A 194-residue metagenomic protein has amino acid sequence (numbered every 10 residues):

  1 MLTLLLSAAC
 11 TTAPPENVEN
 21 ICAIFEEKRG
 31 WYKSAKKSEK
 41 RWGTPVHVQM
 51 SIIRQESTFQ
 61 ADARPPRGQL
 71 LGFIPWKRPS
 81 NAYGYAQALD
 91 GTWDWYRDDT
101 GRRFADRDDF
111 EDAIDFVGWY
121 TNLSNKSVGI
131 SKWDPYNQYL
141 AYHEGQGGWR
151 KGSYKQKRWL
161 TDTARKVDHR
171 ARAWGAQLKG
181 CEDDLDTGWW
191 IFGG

Functional and structural regions predicted by a protein language model:
M1-T3: Sec-dependent signal peptide recognition, specifically the positively charged N-region followed immediately by
L6-A9: C-terminal motif of bacterial Sec signal peptides marking the signal peptidase cleavage site
T11-D186: Catalytic glycan-binding domains that act on GlcNAc-containing polysaccharides
F192-G194: Short, solvent-exposed mixed-charge patches
